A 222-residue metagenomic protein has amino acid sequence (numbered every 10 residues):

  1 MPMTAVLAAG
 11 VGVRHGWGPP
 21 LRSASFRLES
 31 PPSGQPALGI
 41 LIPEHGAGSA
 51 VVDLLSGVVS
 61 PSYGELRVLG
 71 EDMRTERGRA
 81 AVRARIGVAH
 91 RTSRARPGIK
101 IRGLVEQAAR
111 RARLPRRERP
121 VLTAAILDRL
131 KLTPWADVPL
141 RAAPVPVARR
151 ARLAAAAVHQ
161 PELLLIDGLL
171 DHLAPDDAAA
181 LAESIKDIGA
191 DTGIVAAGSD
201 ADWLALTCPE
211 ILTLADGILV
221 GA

Functional and structural regions predicted by a protein language model:
M1-P32, E76-G78: A short, flexible loop at the N-terminus of ABC-type nucleotide-binding domains that lies
S56: Helix-to-loop junction immediately C-terminal to a conserved catalytic motif
G64-R74, V82: Conserved ABC transporter NBD signature motif
T92, P97-A112: Q-loop/switch helix immediately C-terminal to the Walker
E106, P120-W135: Conserved ABC ATPase "signature" region
L153-A154: Hydrophobic anchor residue at the start of the ABC signature
S184-A201: Conserved catalytic loops of ABC-family nucleotide-binding domains
